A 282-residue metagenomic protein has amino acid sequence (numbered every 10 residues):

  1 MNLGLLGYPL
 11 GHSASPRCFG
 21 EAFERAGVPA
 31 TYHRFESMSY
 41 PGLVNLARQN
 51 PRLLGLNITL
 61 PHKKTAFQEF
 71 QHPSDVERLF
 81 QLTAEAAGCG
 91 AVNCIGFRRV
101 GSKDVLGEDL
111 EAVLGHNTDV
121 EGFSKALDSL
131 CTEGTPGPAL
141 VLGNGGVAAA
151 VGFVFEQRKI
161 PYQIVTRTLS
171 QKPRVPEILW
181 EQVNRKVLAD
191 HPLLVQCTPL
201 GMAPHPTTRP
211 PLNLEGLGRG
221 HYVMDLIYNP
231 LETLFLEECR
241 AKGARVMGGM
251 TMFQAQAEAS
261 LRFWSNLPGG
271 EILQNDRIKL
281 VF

Functional and structural regions predicted by a protein language model:
M1-C131: Phosphate/diphosphate ligand-binding glycine-rich loop within oxidoreductases
G7, N117-E121, L127-D128, P136-E156 (+1 more regions): Glycine-rich adenosine-cofactor-binding loop
P9, T168-L169, N229: Residues in the short beta-alpha loop(s) of Rossmann-like NAD(P)-binding domains
I58-T65, V147, P199-M202, N229: Short glycine-rich anion-binding loops that position phosphate/pyrophosphate groups of nucleotides and phosphorylated
T132-P138, L217-R219: Short helix-loop-beta connector
R158-P176: NAD(P)-binding Rossmann-fold cofactor-contacting core
P176-M247: Rossmann-like adenosine-cofactor binding region
Y222, L226-F282: Adenosine-phosphate binding glycine-rich loop
